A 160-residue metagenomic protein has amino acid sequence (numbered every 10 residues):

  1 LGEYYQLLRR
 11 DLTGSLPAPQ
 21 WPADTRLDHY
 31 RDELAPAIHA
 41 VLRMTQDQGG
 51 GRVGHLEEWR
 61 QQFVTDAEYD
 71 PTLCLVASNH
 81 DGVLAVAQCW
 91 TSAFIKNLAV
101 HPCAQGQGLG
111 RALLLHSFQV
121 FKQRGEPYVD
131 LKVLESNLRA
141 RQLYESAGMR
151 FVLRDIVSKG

Functional and structural regions predicted by a protein language model:
L1-D24, S158: Acyl-donor-binding surface of acyltransferase catalytic domains
L1-G2, R111, E135-L153, K159-G160: Conserved active-site alpha-helix within GNAT-family acetyltransferase domains
T25-A40: A short beta-loop-alpha structural element at the N-terminal edge of CoA-dependent acyl/N-acetyltransferase catalytic
R26, K96, V129: Conserved Rossmann-like nucleotide-binding pocket used by diverse enzymes that bind dinucleotide cofactors
G50-L84: Active-site rim helix/loop that mediates acceptor-substrate recognition in acyltransferases
V76, G82-A99: Conserved beta-strand in the GNAT
V100, G106-Q123, Q142-S146: Conserved acetyl-CoA-binding loop-helix of GNAT-fold acetyltransferases
F121-K132: Conserved GNAT acetyl-CoA-binding A-motif
